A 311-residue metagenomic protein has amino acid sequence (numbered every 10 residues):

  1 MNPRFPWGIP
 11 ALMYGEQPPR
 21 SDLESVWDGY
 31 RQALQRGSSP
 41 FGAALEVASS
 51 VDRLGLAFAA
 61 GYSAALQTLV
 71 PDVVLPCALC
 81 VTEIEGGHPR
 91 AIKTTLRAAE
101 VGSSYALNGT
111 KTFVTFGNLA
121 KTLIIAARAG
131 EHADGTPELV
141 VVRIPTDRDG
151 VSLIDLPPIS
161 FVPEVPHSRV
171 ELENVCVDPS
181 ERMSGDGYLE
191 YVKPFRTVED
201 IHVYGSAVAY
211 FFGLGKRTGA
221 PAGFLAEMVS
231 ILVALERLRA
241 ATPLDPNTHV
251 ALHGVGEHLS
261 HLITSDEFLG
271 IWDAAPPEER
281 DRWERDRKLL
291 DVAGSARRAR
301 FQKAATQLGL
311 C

Functional and structural regions predicted by a protein language model:
M1-A43, I201-C311: Alpha-helical interface subdomain recognition
N2-T115, L119: Glycine-rich flavin
L66, V142, F211: Residue-level signal for inorganic ion chemistry
S104-A106, I124, E171: General beta-strand recognition
N108-T146: DPxDG-like acidic metal-binding loop motif
G130-S168, E181, P194: Loop-rich catalytic cores of soluble enzymes, especially ATP-dependent carboxylate-amine ligases and other
P157-L238: Glycine-rich beta->alpha junctions and the first turn(s) of the following alpha-helix
